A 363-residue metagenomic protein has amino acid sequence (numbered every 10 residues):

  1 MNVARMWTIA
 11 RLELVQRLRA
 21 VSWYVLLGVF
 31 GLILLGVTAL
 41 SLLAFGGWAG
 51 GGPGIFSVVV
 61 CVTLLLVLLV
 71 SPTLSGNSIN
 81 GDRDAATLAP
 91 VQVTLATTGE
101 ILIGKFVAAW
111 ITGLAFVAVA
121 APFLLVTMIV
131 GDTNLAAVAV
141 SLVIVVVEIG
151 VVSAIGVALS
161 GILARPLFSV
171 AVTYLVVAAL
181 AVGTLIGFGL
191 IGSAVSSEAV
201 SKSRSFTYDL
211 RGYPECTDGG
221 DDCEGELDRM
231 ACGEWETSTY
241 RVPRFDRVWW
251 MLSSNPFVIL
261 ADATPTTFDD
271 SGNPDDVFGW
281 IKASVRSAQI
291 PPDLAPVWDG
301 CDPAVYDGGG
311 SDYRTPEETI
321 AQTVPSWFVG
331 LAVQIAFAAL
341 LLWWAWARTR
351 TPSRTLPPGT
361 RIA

Functional and structural regions predicted by a protein language model:
M1-R11, V15-S22, G28, L34-G36 (+3 more regions): Transmembrane alpha-helical segments and their membrane-interface loop/helix boundaries that make up the transmembrane
V15, R19, G99-F116, A120 (+3 more regions): Alpha-helical transmembrane segments of multi-pass membrane proteins
T38-A39, A44, S57, T63 (+5 more regions): Secretory targeting signals
I55-A86: Long, hydrophobic alpha-helical segments
V59-L66, S75, L142-V147, V329-A336: Hydrophobic alpha-helical transmembrane segments of multi-pass membrane proteins
L68-S75, I155, L341, A345: Hydrophobic/aromatic residues in alpha-helical transmembrane segments
L74-A115, T349: Helix-loop-helix units of permease transmembrane domains in multi-pass membrane transporters, especially ABC
